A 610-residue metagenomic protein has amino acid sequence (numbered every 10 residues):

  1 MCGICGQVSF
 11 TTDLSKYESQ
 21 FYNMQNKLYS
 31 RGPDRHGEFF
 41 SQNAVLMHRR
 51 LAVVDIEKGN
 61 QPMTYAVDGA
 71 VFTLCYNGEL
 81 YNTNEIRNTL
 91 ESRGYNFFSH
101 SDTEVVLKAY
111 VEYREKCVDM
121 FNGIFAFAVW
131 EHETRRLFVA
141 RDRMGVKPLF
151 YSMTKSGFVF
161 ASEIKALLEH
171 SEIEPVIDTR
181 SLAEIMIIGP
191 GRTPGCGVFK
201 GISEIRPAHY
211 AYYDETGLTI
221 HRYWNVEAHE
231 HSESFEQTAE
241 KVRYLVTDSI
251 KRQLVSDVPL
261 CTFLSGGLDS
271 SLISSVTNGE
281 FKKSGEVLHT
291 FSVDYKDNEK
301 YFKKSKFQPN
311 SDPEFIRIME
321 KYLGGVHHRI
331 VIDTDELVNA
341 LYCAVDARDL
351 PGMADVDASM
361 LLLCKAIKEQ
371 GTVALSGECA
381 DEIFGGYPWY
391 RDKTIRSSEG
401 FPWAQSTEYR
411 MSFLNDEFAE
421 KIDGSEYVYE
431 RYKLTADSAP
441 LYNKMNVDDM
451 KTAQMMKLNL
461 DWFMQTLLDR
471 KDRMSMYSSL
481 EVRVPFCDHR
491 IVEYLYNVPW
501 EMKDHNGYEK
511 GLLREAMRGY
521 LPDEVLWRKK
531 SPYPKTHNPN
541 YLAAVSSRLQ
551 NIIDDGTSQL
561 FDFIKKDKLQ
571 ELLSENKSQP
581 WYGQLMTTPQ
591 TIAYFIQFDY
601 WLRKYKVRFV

Functional and structural regions predicted by a protein language model:
M1-I4, V8-F10, Y22-N23, E169 (+5 more regions): Adenosyl-5′-phosphate
M1-Y342, A347, M360, R518-G519 (+2 more regions): Cysteine-centered catalytic environments shared across enzyme families
S305-Q308, A344-D346, P388-I395, V610: Short secondary-structure boundary/capping segments
G325, L350, T372: Short glycine/serine/threonine/alanine-rich loop segments
I367: Hydrophobic pocket-lining residues that define ligand/cofactor binding sites across diverse proteins
G371-D381, G385-Y387: Short acidic/histidine-rich active-site segments
F384-E408: A mobile, often basic/glycine-rich helix-loop segment that functions as the active-site lid/recognition loop
